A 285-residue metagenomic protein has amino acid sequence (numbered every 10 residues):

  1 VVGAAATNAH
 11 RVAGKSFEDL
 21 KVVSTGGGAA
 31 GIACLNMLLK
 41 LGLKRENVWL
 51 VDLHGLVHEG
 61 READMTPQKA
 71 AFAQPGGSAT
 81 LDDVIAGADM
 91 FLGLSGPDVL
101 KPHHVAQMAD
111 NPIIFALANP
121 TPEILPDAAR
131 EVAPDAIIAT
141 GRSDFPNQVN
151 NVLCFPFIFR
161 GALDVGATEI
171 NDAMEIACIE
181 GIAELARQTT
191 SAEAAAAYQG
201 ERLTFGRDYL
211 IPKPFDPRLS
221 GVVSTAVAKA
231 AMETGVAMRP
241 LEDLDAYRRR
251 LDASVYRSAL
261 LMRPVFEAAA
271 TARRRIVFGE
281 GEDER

Functional and structural regions predicted by a protein language model:
V1, A6-A13, D19, A116-R239: Adenosine-phosphate binding glycine-rich loop
V1-L92, G96, E280-D283: Glycine-rich phosphate/diphosphate-binding loop of Rossmann-like nucleotide-binding domains
A13-F17, L41-G42, D83-I85, A106-M108 (+4 more regions): Solvent-exposed alpha-helices and their adjacent loops that cap or buttress functional pockets in soluble metabolic
K21-G31, V51-G55, A194-F205, E242-R250: A glycine-rich phosphate-binding loop feature that marks nucleotide/adenosyl-phosphate handling sites
K21-V22, E46-W49, D89-L92, P112-F115 (+4 more regions): Structural motif
A70-I137, R142-D144: Rossmann-like adenosine-cofactor binding region
L241-A269: Long, charged amphipathic helices and adjacent flexible linkers at domain junctions
L261-R285: C-terminal accessory/binding modules appended to enzymatic or scaffolding proteins
